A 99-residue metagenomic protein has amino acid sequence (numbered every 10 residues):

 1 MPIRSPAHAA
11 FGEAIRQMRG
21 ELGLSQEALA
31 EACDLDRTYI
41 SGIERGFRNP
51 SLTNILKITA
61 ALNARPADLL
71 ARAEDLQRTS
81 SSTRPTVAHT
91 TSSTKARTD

Functional and structural regions predicted by a protein language model:
M1-A10, S80: A detector for short, charged/polar N-terminal pre-domain segments
E13-A32: Short basic helix-loop element that most often maps to the first helix and adjoining turn of HTH DNA-binding modules
I15, L29-A30, I40-I43, L69: Conserved hydrophobic/aromatic packing and binding residues within compact polymer-binding modules
I15, Q26, R37, L52-I55: Helix-turn-helix DNA-binding elements, focusing on the entry/boundary residues of the two helices that contact DNA
D34-R48: Recognition helix of helix-turn-helix/homeodomain-like DNA-binding domains that insert into the DNA major groove
R45, A64, E74: Short, conserved catalytic or interaction motifs in soluble domains
T53-D68: DNA major-groove recognition helix of helix-turn-helix/homeodomain DNA-binding modules
A71-D99: Short, charged recognition helix plus adjacent turn of helix-turn-helix-like nucleic-acid-binding domains
